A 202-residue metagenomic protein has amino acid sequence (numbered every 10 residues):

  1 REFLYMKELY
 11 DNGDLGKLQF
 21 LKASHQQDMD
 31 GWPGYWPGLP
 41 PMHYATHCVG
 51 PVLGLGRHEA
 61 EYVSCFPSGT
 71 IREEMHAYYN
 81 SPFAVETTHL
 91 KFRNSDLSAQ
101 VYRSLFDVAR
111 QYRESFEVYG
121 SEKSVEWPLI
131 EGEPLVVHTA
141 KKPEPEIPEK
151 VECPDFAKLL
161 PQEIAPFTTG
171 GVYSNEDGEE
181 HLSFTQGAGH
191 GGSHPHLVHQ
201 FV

Functional and structural regions predicted by a protein language model:
R1-P33: A contiguous active-site-proximal alpha/beta segment in oxidoreductase catalytic domains
F3, C48-V49, H194, V198-H199: A general structural signal for well-ordered alpha-helical segments in protein cores
Y5-E8, P51, T87, Q200: Alpha-helical elements of Rossmann-like donor-binding domains used by nucleotide-donor carbohydrate transfer enzymes
G13-G16, G56-E61, E133, H138-T139: Proline-centered turn/helix-capping motifs that create local helix->coil transitions or kinks
Q19-K22, S64, E126: Residues embedded in well-ordered beta-strands within globular domains across many folds
S24-Q27, G69, E122, E131: Short, flexible active-site-adjacent loop segments at beta-strand->alpha-helix junctions, enriched in small/polar
M29-R113, E117: Rossmann-like dinucleotide-binding domain that binds NAD(P)(H)
F83, H89-N94, E122-V202: C-terminal glycine/acidic-rich active-site capping loop/insertion
